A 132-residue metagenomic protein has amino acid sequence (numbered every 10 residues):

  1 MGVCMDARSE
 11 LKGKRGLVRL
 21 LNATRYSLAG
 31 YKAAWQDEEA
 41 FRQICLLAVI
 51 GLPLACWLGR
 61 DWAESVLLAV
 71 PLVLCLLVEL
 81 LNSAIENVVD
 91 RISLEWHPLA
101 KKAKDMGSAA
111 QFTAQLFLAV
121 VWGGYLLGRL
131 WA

Functional and structural regions predicted by a protein language model:
G2-A84, I92, W96-P98, S108-A132: Hydrophobic alpha-helical transmembrane segments
A103: Short basic (Lys/Arg) and small-residue
